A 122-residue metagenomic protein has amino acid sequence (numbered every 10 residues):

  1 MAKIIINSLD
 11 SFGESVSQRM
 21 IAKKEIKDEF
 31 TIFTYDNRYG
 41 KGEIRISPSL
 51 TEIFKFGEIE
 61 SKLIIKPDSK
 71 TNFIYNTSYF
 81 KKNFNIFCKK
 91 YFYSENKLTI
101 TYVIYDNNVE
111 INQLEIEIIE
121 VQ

Functional and structural regions predicted by a protein language model:
M1-Q122: Terminal leader/tail segments of proteins
